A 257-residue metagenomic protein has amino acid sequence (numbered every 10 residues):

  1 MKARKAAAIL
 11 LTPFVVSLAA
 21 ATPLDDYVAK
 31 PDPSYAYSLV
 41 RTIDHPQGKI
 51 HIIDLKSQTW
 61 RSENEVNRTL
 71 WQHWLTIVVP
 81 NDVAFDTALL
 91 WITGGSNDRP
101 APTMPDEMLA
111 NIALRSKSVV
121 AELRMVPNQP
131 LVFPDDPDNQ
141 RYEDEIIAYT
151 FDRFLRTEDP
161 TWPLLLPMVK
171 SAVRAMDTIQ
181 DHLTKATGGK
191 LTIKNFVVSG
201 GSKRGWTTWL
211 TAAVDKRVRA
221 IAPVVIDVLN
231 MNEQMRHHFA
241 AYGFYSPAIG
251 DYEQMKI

Functional and structural regions predicted by a protein language model:
A8-S17: Bacterial N-terminal signal peptides
V28-V83, A110, L123, D159-V169: N-terminal cap/lid segment of alpha/beta-hydrolase-fold proteins
E65-V66, D86-T87, A101-T103, L131-D135 (+3 more regions): Short, solvent-exposed loop/turn and secondary-structure capping segments
W74, F85-G95: Short beta-strand element of the alpha/beta-hydrolase
I92-R99, K117-V173, L229-G250: Cap/lid segment of the alpha/beta-hydrolase catalytic domain
P102-A121: Short amphipathic alpha-helix adjacent to the substrate-entry channel of hydrolases
L155-K170, R174-S202, V218: Gly/Ser-rich "nucleophile elbow"/oxyanion-hole loop immediately N-terminal to the catalytic nucleophile in hydrolases
S199, G205-K216, I221: Short glycine-enriched nucleophile-adjacent loop and the immediately C-terminal alpha-helix near the catalytic center
